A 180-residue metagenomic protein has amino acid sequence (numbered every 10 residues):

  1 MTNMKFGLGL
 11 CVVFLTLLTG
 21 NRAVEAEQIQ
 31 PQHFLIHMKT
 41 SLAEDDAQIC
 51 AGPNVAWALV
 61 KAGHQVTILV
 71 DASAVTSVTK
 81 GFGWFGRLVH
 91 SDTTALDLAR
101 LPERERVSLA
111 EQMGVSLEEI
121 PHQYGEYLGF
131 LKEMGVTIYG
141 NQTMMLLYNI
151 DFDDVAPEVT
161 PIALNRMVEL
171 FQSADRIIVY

Functional and structural regions predicted by a protein language model:
M1-L10: Bacterial N-terminal signal peptides that target proteins for export
G9-T19: Bacterial N-terminal signal peptides
A23-A26: Boundary at the C-terminal end of the N-terminal hydrophobic targeting segment
H37-C50, V78-G81: Short, glycine-rich nucleotide/cofactor-binding loops
Q48-G63: Histidine-anchored nucleotide/phosphate-binding helix
V66-A72, Y139-Q142: Short internal beta-strands
L69-G86: Acidic helix-start/capping segments at beta-turn-to-alpha-helix junctions
G86-I138: A glycine-rich helix N-cap at a beta->alpha junction
